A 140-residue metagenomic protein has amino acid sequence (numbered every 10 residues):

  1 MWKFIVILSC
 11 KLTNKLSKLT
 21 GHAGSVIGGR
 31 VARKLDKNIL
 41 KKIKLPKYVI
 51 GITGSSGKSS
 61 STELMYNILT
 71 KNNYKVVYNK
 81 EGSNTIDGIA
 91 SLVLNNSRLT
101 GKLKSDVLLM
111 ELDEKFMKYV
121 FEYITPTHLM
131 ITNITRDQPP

Functional and structural regions predicted by a protein language model:
F4-P140: Phosphate-binding loop of NTP-binding sites
